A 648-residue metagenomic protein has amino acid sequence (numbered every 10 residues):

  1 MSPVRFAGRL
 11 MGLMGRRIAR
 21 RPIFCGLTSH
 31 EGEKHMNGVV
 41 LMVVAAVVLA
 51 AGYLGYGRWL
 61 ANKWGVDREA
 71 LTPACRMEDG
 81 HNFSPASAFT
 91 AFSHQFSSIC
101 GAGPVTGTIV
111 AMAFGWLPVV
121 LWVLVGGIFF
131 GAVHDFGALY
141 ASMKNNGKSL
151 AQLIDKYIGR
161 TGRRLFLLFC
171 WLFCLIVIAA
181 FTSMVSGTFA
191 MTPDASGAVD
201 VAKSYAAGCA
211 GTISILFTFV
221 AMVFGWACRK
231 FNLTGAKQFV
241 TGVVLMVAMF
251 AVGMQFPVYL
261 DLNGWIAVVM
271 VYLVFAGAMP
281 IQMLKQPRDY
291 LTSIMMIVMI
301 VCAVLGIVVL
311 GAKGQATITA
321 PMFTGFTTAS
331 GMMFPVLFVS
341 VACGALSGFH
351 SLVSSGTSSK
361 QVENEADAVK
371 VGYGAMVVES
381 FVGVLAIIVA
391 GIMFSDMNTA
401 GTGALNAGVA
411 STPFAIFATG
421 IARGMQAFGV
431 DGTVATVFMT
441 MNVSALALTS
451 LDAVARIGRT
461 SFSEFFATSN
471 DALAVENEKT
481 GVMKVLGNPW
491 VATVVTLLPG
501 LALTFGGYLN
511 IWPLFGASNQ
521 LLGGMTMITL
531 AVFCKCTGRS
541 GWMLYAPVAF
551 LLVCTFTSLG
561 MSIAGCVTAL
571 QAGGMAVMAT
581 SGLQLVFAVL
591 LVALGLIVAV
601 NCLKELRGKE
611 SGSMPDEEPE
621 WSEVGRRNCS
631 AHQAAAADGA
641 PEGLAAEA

Functional and structural regions predicted by a protein language model:
M36-G52, L245-Q282, Q286-T292, C302-V309 (+6 more regions): A generic transmembrane alpha-helix motif of multi-pass inner-membrane proteins
N37, P104-V105, L117, I176-D200 (+11 more regions): Transmembrane helix-loop junctions in multi-pass membrane proteins
N37-L54, R58, A111-S142, A151 (+6 more regions): Extracellular loop-to-transmembrane helix junctions
A51-V105, S293, M332, V336: Membrane-interface "cap" regions at the ends of multi-pass membrane proteins
R58-S84, V110, V120, L124 (+6 more regions): Flexible loop linkers connecting adjacent transmembrane helices in multi-pass alpha-helical membrane transporters
S84-N145, K156-R160, V177-P193, K370-M397 (+2 more regions): Membrane-interface helix-loop-helix modules in multi-pass membrane proteins
R160-L175, G374-S380, A435, E464-G506 (+2 more regions): Loop-to-transmembrane helix boundary motifs in multi-pass membrane proteins
I307-G325, V377-T419: Extracellular/periplasmic helix-exit of transmembrane alpha-helices
